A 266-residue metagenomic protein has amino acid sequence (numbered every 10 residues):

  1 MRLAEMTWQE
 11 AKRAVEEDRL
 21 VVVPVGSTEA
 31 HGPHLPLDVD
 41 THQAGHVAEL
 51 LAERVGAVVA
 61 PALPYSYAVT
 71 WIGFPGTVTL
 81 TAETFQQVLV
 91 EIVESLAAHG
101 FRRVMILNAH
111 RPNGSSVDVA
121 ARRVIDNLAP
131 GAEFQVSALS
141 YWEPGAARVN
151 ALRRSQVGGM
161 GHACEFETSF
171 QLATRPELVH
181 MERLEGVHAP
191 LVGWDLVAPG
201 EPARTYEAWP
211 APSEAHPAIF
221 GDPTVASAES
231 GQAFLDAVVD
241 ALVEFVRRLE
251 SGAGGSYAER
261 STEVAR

Functional and structural regions predicted by a protein language model:
M1-M105, A109-R266: Extended, histidine- and acidic-residue-enriched regions that form the cofactor-binding/catalytic faces
